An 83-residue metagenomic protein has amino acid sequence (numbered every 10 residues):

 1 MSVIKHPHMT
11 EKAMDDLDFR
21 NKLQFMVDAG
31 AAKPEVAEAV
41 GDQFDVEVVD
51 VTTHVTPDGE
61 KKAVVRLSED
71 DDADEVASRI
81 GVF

Functional and structural regions predicted by a protein language model:
M1-F83: Contiguous, often N-terminal, cationic amphipathic patches that form binding interfaces
